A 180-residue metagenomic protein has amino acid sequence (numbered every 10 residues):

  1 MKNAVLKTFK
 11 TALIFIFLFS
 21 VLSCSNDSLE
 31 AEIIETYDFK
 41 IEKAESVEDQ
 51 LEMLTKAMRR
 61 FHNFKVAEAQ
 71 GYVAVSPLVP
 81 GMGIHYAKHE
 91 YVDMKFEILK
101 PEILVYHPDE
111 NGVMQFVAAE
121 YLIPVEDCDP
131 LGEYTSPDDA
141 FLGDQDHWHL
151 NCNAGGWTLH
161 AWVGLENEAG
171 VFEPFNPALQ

Functional and structural regions predicted by a protein language model:
K2-A12: Bacterial N-terminal signal peptides that target proteins for export
N3-A4, M94-F96, H149-N151: A general structural signal for short secondary-structure junctions and capping/turn motifs
T11-V21: Bacterial N-terminal signal peptides
S20-A44: Bacterial Sec-dependent N-terminal signal peptides
E35-V47, C128-Q180: Helix-rich interaction surfaces within compact, conserved domain-sized segments that mediate assembly or partner
F39-G71: Conserved small-residue
R60-E133: Mature extracytoplasmic domains of secretory-pathway proteins
